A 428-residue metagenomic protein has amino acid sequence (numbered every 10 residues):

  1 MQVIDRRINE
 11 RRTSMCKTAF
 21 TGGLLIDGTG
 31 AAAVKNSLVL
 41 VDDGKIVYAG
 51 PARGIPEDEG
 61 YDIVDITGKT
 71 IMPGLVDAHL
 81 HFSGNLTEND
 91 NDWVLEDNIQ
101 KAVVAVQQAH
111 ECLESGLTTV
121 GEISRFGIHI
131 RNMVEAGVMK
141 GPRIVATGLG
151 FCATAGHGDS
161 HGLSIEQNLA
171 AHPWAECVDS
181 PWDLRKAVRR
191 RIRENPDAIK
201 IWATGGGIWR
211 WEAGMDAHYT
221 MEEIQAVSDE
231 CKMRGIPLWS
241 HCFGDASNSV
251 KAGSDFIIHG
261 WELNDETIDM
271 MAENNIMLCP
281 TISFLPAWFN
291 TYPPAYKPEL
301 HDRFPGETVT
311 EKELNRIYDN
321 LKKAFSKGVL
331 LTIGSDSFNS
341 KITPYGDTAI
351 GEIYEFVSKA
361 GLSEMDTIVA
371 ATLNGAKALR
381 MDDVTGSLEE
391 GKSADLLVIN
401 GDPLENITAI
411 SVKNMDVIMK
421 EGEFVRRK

Functional and structural regions predicted by a protein language model:
M1-D58, I71, P403-A409, E423-F424: N-terminal metal-binding scaffold of metallo-dependent hydrolase/deaminase domains
G23, D27, L373, E390-K428: C-terminal cap of metal-dependent C-N hydrolases
K69-A136, T154-S160, E222, K251-A252: Metal-associated gating/positioning segment near the N- to mid-region
H81-V103, H110-L113, G141, T154-P173 (+2 more regions): Active-site gating loops and adjacent loop-to-helix segments of metal-dependent hydrolytic enzymes
A102-I130, G141-G150, P196-W209, I236-P237 (+3 more regions): Divalent metal-dependent hydrolysis catalytic cores, especially in the metallo-beta-lactamase
G162-E222: Active-site gating/metal-coordination segments in enzymes
A203-Y318, S337-N339, A360-G361, K377-L379 (+1 more regions): Active-site core of metal-dependent hydrolases
M233, R303, N315-G401: His/Asp/Glu-enriched, well-ordered alpha-helical/loop segment that forms or immediately abuts the divalent-metal
